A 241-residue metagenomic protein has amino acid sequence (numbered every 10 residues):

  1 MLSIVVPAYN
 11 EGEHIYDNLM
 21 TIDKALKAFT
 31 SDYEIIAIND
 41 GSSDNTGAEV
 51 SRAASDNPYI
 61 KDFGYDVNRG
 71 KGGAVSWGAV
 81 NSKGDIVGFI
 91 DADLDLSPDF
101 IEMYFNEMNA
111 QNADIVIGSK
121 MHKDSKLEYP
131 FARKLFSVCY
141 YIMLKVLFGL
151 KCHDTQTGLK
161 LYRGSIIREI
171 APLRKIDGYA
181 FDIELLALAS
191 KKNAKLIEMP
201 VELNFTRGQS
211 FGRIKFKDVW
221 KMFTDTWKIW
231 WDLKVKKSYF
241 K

Functional and structural regions predicted by a protein language model:
M1, L147-G149, L173-K241: Hydrophobic helical membrane-anchoring modules
E11-H14, S42, K71, S97: Donor nucleotide-sugar binding loop of glycosyltransferases
E11-L26: Short, well-formed alpha-helical segments that are part of the catalytic scaffolds of diverse glycosyltransferases
E13-D17, D44-A53: Acidic helix N-cap motif at the loop->helix transition within catalytic regions of sugar-transfer enzymes
S31-S42, F63-Y65: Short beta-strand/loop segment that forms part of the nucleotide-sugar
N39-A48, L94: A conserved acidic beta->alpha catalytic loop
Y59-N81, I86, P98-Y179, F205-F216 (+1 more regions): Acceptor/aglycone-binding surface of glycosyltransferases and processive sugar-polymer synthases
